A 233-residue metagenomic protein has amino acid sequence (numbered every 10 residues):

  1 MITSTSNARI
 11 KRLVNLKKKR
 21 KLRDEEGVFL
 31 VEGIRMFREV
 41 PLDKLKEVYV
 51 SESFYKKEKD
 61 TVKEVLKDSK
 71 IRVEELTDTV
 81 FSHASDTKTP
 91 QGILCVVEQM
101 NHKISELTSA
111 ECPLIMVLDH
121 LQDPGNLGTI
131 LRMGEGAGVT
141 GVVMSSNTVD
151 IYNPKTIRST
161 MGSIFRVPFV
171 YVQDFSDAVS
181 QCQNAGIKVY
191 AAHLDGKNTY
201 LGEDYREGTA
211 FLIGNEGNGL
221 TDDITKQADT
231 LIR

Functional and structural regions predicted by a protein language model:
M1-K59, T148-V149: Boundary-proximal intrinsically disordered activation/regulatory segments immediately upstream of a helical core
M1-S4, R72-T77, P168-F175, I232: Short acidic-hydrophobic, aromatic-tinged amphipathic segments that line or gate anion-handling sites
L42, L107-G196: RNA substrate-binding interface of SAM-dependent RNA methyltransferases
K57-S69, I224: Short, aromatic/basic amphipathic alpha-helical patches
L66-E98: Glycine/small-residue-rich loop that forms an oxyanion/phosphate-binding "nest" at active or ligand-binding sites
K88, G92-A110, T148: Acidic/glycine-rich phosphate/pyrophosphate-binding loops and surrounding catalytic core that coordinate Mg2+
Y190-R233: Active-site/ligand-binding-proximal alpha/beta "capping" segment
